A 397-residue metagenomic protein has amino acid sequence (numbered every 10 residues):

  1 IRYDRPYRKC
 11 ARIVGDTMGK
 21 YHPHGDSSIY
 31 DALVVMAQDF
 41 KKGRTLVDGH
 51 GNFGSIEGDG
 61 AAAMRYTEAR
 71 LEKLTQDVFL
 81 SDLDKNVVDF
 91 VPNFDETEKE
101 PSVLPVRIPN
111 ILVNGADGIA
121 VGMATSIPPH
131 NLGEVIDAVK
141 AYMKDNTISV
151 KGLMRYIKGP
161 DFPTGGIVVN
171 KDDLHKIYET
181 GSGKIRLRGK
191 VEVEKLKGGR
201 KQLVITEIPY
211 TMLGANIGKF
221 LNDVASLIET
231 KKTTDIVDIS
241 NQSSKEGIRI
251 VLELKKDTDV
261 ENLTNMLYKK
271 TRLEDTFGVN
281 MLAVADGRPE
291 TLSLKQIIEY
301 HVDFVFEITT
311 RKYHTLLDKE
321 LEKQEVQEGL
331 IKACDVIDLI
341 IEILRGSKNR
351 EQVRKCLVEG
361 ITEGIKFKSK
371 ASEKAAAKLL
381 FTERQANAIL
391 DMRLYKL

Functional and structural regions predicted by a protein language model:
I1, C10, T17-Y21, D161 (+2 more regions): Long, charged, helix-rich clamp/arm modules that form nucleic acid-engaging surfaces of large nucleic-acid-processing
I1-G181, R249-V251: Catalytic phosphate-handling regions of large nucleic-acid enzymes and associated NTPases
Y7-K9, R44-H50, N114, G183-V204 (+4 more regions): Flexible hinge/switch segments at interdomain interfaces of large molecular machines
I29, T67, N131, M212-N216 (+2 more regions): Short amphipathic alpha-helical segments
Y30, V34-M36, L46, G54-S55 (+17 more regions): Structured core elements
A32-M36, Y66-L74, E134-V139, K219-D223 (+5 more regions): Alpha-helical scaffold elements adjacent to nucleotide-binding pockets in ATP/GTP-utilizing enzyme cores
K73-T75, F79, L83, K219 (+4 more regions): Long amphipathic alpha-helical segments
E192-I239: Long hydrophobic segments that form regular secondary structure
